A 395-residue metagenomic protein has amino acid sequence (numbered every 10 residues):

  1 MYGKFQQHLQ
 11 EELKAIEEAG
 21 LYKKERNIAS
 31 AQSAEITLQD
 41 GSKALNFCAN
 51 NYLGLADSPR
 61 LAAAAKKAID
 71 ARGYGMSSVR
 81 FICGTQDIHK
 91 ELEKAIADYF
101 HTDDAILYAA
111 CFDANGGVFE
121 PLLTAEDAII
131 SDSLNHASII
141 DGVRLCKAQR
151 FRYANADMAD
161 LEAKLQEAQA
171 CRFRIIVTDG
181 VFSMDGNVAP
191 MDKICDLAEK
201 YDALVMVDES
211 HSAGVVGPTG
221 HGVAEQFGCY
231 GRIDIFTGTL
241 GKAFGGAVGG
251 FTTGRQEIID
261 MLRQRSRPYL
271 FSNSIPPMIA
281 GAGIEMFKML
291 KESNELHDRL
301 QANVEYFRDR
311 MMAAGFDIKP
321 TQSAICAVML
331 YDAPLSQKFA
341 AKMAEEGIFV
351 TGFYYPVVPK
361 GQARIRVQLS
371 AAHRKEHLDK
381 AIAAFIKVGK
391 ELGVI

Functional and structural regions predicted by a protein language model:
L9-Y74, A203: N-terminal "arm"/small-domain region of PLP-dependent enzymes with the aminotransferase-like
N51, F151, N155-V207: Active-site phosphate-binding strand-loop segment of PLP-dependent enzymes
P59, A63-K67, A71, K94 (+3 more regions): PLP-dependent enzyme catalytic core of the Aspartate aminotransferase-like
V79-T85, K94-G117: Short loop-beta-helix segment that forms the pyridoxal 5′-phosphate
V118-A137: Conserved PLP-anchoring active-site segment centered on the Schiff-base-forming lysine
T219, E225-M261: Active-site PLP attachment segment
F244-M311, F316-K319: PLP-dependent aminotransferase class I/II
D298-F307, M312-G347, V357, G361-Q362 (+1 more regions): Conserved PLP-binding catalytic core of the aspartate aminotransferase-like
